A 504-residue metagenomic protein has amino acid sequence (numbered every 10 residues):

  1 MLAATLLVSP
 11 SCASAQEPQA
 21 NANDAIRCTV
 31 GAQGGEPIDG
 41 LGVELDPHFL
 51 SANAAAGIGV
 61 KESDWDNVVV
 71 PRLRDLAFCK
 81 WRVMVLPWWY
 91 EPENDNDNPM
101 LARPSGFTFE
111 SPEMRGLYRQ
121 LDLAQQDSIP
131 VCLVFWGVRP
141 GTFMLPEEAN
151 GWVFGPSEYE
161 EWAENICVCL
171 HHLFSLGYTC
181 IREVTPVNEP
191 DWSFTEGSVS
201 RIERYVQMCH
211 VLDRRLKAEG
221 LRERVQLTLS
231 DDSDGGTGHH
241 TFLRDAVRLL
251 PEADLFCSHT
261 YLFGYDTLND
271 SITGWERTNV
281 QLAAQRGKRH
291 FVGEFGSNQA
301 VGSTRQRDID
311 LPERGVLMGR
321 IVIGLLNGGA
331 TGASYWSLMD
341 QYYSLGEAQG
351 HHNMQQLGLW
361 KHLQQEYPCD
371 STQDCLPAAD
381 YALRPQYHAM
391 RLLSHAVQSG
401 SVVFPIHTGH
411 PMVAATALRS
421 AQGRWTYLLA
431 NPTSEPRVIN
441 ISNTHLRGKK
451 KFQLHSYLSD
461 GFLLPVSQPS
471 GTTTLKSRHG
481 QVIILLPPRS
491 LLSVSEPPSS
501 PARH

Functional and structural regions predicted by a protein language model:
M1-S9: Bacterial N-terminal signal peptides
C12-G57, S500-H504: Mature N-terminal, pre-catalytic/accessory segment of carbohydrate-active enzymes
A22-V30, D64-V69, R115-R119, I166-C169 (+4 more regions): Alpha-helical scaffolding within the catalytic cores of extracellular/periplasmic polymer-degrading hydrolases
R74-P251, H259-F263: Substrate-binding cleft and catalytic face of glycoside hydrolase catalytic domains, especially the flexible beta-alpha
S200-G324, G328: Noncatalytic carbohydrate-binding groove/subsite architecture in carbohydrate-active enzymes
S297-R391, S401-V413: Aromatic/acidic polysaccharide-binding cleft in carbohydrate-active enzymes
T408-G448, L454, R489-S493: Carbohydrate-binding surface patches
P469-H504: C-terminal beta-strand-rich structural cap/linker in extracellular carbohydrate-active enzymes
